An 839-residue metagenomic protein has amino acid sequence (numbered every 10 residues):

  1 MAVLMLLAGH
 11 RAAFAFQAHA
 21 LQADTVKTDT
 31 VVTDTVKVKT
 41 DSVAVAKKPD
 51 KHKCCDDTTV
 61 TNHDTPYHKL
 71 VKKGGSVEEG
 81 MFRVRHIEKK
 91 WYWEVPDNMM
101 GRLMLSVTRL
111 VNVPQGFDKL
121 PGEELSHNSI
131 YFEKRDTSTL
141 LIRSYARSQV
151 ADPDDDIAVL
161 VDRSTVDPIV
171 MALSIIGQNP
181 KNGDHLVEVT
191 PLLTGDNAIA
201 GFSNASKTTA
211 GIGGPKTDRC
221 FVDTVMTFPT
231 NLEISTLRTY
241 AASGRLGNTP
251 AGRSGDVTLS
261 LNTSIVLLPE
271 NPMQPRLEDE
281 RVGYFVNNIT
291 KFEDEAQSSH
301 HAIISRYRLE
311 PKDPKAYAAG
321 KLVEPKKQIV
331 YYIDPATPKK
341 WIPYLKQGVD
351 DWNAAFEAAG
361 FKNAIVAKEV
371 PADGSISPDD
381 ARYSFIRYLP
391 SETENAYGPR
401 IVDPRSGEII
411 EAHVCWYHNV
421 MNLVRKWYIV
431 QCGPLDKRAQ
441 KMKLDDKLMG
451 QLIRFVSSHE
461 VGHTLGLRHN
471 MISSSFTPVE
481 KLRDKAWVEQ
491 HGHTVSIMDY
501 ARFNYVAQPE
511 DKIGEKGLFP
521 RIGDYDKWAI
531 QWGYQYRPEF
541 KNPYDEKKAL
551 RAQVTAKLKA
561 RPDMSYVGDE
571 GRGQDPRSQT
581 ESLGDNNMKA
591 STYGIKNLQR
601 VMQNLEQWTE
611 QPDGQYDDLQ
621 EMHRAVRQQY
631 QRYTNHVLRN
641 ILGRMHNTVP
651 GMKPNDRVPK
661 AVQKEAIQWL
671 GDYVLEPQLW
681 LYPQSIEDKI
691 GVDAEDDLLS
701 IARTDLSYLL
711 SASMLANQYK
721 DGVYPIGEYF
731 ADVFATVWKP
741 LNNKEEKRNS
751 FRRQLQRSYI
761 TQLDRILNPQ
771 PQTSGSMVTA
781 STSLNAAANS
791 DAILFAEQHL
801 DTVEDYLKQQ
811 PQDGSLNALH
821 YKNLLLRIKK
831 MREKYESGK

Functional and structural regions predicted by a protein language model:
M1-A23: Bacterial Sec-dependent N-terminal signal peptides
K27, V36-T337, A355, A364 (+9 more regions): Auxiliary tRNA-acceptor-end handling modules of aminoacyl-tRNA synthetases
T65, P343-D350, A354, F455 (+3 more regions): Solvent-exposed, polar/charged alpha-helical surfaces in well-ordered, non-transmembrane soluble domains, broadly
D350-F361, G462-H463, L467, F503 (+2 more regions): Sec-exported extracytoplasmic/periplasmic mature domains
E369-L389, Q451-Q508: The catalytic-center signature of Zn2+-dependent metalloproteases
V402, E408-W416, S457-L465, A507-E515 (+1 more regions): Extended catalytic-interface subdomain
S474-K839: Conserved catalytic/binding loops enriched for acidic/polar residues
